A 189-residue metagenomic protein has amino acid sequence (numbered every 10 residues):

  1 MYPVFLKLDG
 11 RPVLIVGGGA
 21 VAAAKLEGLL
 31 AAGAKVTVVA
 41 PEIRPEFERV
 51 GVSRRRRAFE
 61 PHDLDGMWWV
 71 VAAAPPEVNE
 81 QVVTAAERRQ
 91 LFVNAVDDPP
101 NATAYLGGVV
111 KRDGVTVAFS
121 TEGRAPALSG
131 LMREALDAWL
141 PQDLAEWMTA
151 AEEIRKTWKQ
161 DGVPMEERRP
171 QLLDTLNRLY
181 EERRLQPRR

Functional and structural regions predicted by a protein language model:
M1-E42, E46-V50, R54-R57: Hydrophobic, well-ordered beta-alpha structural blocks that scaffold small-molecule cofactor pockets
P12, W68-W69: Structural motif
G19-V21, E77, G123: Residue-level detector of alpha-helix initiation sites
A58-G66: Short amphipathic alpha-helix with an adjacent loop that forms part of the alpha/beta core around
W69-A74, N79-L106: ADP-ribose/adenylate-binding Rossmann-like module
A95-A145: E1/E1-like adenylate-forming module used to activate ubiquitin-like modifiers and sulfur-carrier proteins
G123-R189: An accessory alpha-helical subdomain
